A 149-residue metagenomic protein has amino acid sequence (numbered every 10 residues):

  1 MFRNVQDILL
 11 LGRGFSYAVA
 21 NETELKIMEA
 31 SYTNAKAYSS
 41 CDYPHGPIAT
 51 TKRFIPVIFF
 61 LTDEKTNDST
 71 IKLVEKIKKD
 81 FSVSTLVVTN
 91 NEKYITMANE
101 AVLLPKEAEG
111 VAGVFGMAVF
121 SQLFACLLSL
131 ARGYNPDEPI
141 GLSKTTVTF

Functional and structural regions predicted by a protein language model:
M1-F149: A SIS-like phosphosugar-recognition module
